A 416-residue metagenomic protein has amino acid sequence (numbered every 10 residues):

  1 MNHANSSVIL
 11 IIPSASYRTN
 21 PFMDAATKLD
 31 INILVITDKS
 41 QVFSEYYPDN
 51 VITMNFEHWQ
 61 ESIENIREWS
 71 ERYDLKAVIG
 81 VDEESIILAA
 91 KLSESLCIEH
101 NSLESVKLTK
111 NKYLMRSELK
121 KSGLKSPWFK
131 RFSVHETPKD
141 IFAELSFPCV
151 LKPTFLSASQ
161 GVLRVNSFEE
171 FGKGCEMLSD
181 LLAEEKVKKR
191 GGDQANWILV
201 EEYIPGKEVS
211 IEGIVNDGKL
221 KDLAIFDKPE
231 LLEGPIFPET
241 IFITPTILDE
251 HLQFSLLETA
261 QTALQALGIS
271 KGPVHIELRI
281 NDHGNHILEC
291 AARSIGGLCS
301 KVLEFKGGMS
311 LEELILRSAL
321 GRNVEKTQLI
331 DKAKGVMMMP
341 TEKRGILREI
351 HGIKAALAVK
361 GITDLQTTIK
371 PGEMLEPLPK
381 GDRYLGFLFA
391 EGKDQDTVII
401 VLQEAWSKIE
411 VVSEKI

Functional and structural regions predicted by a protein language model:
M1-S105, E136, T368-R383, E391-I416: ATP-binding N-terminal substructure of ATP-dependent carboxylate-amine bond-forming enzymes
H3, F254-I276, D282, A291-R348: Active-site "cap" helix and flanking loop/linker of ATP-utilizing ligase/carboxylase catalytic domains
E94-G161, F168, D180-K186: A conserved helix-loop-beta module that forms one wall/lid of the active-site cleft in ATP-utilizing catalytic domains
K121, P138, L316-I416: Peripheral (often C-terminal) accessory segments that flank ATP-dependent C-N-forming ligase machineries
K125-W128, P148-L151, N166-P205, I236 (+2 more regions): Conserved ATP-binding module of the ATP-grasp superfamily
F132, V162-S167, I214-N216, N281 (+1 more regions): Short beta-strand-to-turn element immediately C-terminal to the catalytic PLP-Schiff-base lysine in fold type I
L163, E202, T244-P245, E304 (+1 more regions): Short, well-ordered beta-strand elements within core beta-sheets of diverse protein domains
L163, K173-M177, E201, E208-P229 (+5 more regions): Beta-strand scaffold of nucleotide-dependent catalytic cores
